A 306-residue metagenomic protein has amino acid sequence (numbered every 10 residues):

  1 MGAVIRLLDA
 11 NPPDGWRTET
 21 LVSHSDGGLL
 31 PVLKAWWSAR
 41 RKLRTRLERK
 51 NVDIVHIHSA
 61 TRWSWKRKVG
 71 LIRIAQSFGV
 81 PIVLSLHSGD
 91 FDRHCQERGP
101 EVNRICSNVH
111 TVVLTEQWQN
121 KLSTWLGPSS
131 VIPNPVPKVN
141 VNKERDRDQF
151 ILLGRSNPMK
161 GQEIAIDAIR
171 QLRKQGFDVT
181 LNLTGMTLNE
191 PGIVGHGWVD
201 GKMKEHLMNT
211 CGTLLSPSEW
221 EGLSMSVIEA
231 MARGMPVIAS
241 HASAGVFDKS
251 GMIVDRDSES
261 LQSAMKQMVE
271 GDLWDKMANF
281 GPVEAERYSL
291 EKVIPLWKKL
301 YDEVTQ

Functional and structural regions predicted by a protein language model:
F91-D92, R104-N140: Donor nucleotide-sugar binding/catalytic pocket of nucleotide-sugar-dependent glycosyltransferases
V136, V141-K160, I166-R170: Conserved donor-binding/catalytic core segment of Leloir-type glycosyltransferases
T187, L290-Q306: C-terminal alpha-helical cap of glycosyltransferases
W198-V199, H206-C211, S216: Short alpha-helical donor nucleotide-sugar binding micro-motif in glycosyltransferases
E219: Aromatic "clamp/platform" in nucleotide-sugar-dependent glycosyltransferases that forms part of the donor/acceptor
V227, P236-A239: Short hydrophobic beta-strand element within catalytic cores of glycosyltransferases and related nucleotide-activated
D248-E259, K266-D272: Conserved acidic donor-binding segment of nucleotide-sugar-dependent glycosyltransferases
L273-R287, K299: A short, well-ordered alpha-helix in the C-terminal region of glycosyltransferases
